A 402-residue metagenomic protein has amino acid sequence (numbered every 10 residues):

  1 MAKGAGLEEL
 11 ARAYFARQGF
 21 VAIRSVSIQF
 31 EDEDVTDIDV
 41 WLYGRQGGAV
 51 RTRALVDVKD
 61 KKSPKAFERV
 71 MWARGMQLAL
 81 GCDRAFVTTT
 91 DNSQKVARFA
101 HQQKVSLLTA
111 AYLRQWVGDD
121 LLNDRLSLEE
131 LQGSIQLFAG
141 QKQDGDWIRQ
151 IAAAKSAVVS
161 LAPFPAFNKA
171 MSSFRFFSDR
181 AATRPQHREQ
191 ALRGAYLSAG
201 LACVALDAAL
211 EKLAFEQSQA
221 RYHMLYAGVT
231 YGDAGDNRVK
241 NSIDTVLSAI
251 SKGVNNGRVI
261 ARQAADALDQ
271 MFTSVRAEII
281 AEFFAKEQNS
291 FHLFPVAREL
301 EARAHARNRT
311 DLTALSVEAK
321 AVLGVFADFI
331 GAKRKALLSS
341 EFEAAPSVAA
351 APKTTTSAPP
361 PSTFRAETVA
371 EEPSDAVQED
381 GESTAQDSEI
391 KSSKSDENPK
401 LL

Functional and structural regions predicted by a protein language model:
M1-F30: Acidic-basic catalytic patches of nuclease active cores, encompassing PD-(D/E)XK and other metal-cofactor nuclease
F30-E31, P64, L113-G118: A short acidic, often aromatic-flanked loop/helix-cap motif at beta-alpha or helix-coil junctions that lines enzyme
D34-I38: A short, glycine/Asx- and small/polar-enriched loop/turn that sits immediately N-terminal to a beta-strand
Y43-L55, G235: Active-site beta-strand-loop-beta-strand hairpin of nuclease catalytic cores that positions key catalytic residues
R53, V58-Y112, A267, L401: Catalytic cores of nucleic-acid endonucleases
T90-W147: Domain-level recognition of nuclease-like catalytic cores that cleave nucleotide substrates
D144-A220: Charge-patterned, long linear interaction tracts outside catalytic cores
T245-L402: Charge-dense, extended regions
